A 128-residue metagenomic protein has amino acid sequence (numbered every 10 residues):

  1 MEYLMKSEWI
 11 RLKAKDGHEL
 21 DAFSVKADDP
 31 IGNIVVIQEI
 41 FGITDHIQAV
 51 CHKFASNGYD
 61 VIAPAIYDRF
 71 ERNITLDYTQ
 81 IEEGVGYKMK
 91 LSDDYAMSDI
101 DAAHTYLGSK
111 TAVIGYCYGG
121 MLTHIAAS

Functional and structural regions predicted by a protein language model:
M1-S128: N-terminal cap/leader regions of alpha/beta-hydrolase-fold enzymes, predominantly small-molecule hydrolases
